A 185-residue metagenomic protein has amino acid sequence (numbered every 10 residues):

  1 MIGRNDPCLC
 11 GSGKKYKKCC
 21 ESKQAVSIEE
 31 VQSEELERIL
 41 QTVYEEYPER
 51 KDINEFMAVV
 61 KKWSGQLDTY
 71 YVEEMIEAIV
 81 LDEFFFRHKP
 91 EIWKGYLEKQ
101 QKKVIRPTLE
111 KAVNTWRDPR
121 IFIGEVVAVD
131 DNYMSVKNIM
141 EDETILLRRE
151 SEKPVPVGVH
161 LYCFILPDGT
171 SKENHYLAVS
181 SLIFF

Functional and structural regions predicted by a protein language model:
I2-E77: N-terminal intrinsically disordered, low-complexity, charge/repeat-rich segments that act as generic
K51-P119: Accessory interdomain/linker segments of ATP-dependent helicases and helicase-like nucleic-acid enzymes that mediate
N114-D130: Structural detector for short beta-strands of small beta-barrel domains
W116, F122, M140-E143, V155: Amphipathic alpha-helical protein-interaction segments
N132-V136: Short aromatic-glycine-enriched beta-strand elements
T144-E152, T170-S171: Short alpha-helix capping/helix-loop boundary micro-motifs
R148-F164: Short nucleic-acid-contacting surface segments enriched for D/E, G, S/T with interspersed K/R
L166-F185: OB-fold/S1-family single-stranded nucleic acid-binding modules
